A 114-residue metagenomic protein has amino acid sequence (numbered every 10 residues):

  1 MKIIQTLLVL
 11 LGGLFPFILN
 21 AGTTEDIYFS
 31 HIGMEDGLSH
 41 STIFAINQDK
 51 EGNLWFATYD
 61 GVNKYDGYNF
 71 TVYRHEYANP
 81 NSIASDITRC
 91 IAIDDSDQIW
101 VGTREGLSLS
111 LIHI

Functional and structural regions predicted by a protein language model:
M1-I114: Carboxylate-rich, polar loop motifs that coordinate divalent cations or form catalytic acidic clusters
